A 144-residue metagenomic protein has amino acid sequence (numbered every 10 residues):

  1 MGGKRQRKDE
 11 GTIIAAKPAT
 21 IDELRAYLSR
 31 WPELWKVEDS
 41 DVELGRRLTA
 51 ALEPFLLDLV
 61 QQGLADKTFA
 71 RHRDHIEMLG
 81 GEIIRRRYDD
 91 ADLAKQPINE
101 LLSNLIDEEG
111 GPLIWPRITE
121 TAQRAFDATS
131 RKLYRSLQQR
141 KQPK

Functional and structural regions predicted by a protein language model:
M1-K144: Charge-rich, intrinsically disordered N-terminal extensions that act as flexible nucleic-acid engagement or regulatory
